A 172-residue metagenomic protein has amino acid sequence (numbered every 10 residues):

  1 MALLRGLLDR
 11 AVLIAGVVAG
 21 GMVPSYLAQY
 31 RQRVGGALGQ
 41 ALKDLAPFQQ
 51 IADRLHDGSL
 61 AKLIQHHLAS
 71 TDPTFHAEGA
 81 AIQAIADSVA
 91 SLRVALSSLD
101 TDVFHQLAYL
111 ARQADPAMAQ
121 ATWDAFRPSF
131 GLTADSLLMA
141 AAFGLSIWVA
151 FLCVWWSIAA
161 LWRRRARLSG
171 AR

Functional and structural regions predicted by a protein language model:
M1-A15: Acidic, low-complexity proline/glycine-rich segments
A11-L27: Short, charge-rich amphipathic alpha-helices with coiled-coil/heptad character
S25-A77: Membrane-proximal low-complexity regions enriched in glycine and acidic/polar residues
R54-S59, S88-L92, F104-Q106: Short alpha-helical linear motifs
A77-L96: Hydrophobic alpha-helical transmembrane segments
R93-Q120: Extended, hydrophilic extramembrane loops/domains of integral membrane proteins
M118-R172: Glycine-rich, aromatic-bearing surface loops/beta-hairpins
